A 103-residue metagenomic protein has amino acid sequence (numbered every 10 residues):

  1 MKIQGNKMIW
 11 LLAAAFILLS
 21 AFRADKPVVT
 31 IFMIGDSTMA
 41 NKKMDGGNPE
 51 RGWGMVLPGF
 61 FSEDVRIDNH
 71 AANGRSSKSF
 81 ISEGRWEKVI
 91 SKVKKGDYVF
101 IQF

Functional and structural regions predicted by a protein language model:
G5-V28: Bacterial Sec-dependent signal peptides at the C-terminal "C-region" and cleavage site
R23-A71, K88-K92, V99: Serine-esterase "nucleophile elbow" of acetyl-processing enzymes
A71-S77: Short beta->alpha junction loops
S77-V89: Charged, often glycine-rich, active-site loop that binds/positions anionic groups
